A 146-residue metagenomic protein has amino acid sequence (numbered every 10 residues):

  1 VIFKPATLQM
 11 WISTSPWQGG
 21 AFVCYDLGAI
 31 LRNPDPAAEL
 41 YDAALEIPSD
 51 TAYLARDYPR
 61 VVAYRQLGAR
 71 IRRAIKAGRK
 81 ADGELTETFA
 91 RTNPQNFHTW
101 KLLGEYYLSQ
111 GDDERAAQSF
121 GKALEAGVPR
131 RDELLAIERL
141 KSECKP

Functional and structural regions predicted by a protein language model:
V1-R130, R139-K145: C-terminus-biased signal that marks the final domain/tail of proteins
